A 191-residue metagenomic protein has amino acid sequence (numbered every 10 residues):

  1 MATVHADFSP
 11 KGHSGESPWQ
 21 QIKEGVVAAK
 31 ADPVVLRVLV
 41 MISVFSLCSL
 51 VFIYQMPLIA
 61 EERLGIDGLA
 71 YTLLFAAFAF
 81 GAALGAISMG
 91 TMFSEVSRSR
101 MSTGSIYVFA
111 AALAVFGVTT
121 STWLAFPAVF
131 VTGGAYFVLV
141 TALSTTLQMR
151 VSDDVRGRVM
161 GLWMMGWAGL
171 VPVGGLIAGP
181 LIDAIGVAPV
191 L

Functional and structural regions predicted by a protein language model:
M1-T3, L191: Symmetry-related core transmembrane helices of the 12-TM Major Facilitator Superfamily/SLC fold
T3-H5, Q55-M56: Transmembrane helices with small-residue packing motifs
A6-V40: Juxtamembrane intracellular "pre-TM" segments in multi-pass secondary transporters
K23, K30, V44, M56-L191: C-terminal transmembrane bundle of multi-pass solute transporters/carriers
V40-L47: Hydrophobic alpha-helical transmembrane segments of multi-pass membrane transport/permease proteins
